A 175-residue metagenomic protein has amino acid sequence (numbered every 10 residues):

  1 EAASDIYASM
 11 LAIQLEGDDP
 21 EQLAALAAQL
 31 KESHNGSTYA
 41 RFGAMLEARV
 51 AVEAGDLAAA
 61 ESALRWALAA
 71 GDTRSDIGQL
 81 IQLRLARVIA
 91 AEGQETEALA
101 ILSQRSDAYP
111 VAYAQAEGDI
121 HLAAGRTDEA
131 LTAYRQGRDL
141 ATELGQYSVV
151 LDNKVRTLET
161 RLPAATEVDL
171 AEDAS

Functional and structural regions predicted by a protein language model:
E1-S4, T38, D76, A108 (+1 more regions): Residue signature of alpha-solenoid helical repeat architecture, marking inter-repeat boundaries and helix-start
D5-A44: Short extracytoplasmic
D5-A8, G43, I81, Y113 (+2 more regions): The tetratricopeptide repeat
Q14, P20, A40-R41, M45-Y113: Alpha-helical adaptor scaffolds
K31, N35-G36, T73, R105-S106 (+1 more regions): Structural signature of alpha-solenoid helical repeat scaffolds
R49-A59, A86-A98, A123-T132, V155-S175: Alpha-helical linker/edge segments of TPR/alpha-solenoid repeat scaffolds and analogous pre-/post-domain helices
R65-A69, S106-A108, T127-Q146, R156: TPR/TPR-like (Sel1-like) alpha-helical repeat modules
